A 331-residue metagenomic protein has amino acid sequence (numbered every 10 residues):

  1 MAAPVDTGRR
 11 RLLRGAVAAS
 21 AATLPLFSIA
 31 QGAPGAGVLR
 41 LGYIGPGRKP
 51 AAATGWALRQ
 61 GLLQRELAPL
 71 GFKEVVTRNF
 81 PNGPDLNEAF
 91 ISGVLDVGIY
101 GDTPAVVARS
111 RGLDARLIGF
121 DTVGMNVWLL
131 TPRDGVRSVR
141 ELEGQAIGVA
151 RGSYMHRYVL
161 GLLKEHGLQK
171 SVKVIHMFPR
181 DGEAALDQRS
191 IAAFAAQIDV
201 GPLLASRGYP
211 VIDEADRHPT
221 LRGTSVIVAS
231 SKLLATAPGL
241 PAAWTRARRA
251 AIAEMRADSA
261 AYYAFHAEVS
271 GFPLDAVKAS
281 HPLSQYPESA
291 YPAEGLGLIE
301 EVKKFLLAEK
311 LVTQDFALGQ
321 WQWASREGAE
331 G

Functional and structural regions predicted by a protein language model:
A2-P4, R11-A30: N-terminal export signals
V38-R59: Extracytoplasmic "Venus flytrap"
R48, A235-T313: Secondary-structure end/capping motifs
E66-N79, V94, E165-H176, S190 (+1 more regions): A local structural motif
P84-L95, S110-G112, E143, E165 (+2 more regions): Short helices/loops that flank or line small-molecule/ion binding pockets
T103, V174-I175, R180-E268: Pocket-lining segment of extracytoplasmic ligand-binding domains
D121-R133, R207-L234, T245, L283-S284 (+1 more regions): Periplasmic-binding protein-like
T131-I147, S231-A242: Flexible hinge/capping segments at coil-to-helix
